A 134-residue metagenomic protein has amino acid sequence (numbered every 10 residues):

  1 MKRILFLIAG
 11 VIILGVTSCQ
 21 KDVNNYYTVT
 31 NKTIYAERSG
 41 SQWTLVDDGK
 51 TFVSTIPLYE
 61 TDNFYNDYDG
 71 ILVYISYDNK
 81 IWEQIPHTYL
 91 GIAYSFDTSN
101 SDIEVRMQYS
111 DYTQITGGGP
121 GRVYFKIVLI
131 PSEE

Functional and structural regions predicted by a protein language model:
K2-F6, I12-A36: Bacterial Sec-dependent N-terminal signal peptides
Y27-E134: First exposed extracellular module after export/assembly in secreted or surface-exposed proteins
